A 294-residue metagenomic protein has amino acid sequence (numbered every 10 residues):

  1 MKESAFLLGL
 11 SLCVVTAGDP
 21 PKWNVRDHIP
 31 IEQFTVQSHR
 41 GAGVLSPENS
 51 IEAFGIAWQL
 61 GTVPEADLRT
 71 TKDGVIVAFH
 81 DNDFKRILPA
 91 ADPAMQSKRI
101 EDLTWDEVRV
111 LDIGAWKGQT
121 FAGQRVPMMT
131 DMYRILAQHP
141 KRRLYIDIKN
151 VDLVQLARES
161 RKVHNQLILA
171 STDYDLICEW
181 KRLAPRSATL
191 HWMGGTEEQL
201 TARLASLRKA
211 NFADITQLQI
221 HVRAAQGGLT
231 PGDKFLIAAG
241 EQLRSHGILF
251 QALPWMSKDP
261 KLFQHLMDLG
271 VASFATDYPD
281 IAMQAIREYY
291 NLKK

Functional and structural regions predicted by a protein language model:
S4-C13: Bacterial N-terminal signal peptides
P20-N24, K117-G123, M193-G194, E198-K294: C-terminal active-site rim and adjoining tail of enzyme catalytic domains
P20-V25, F34, H80-H191, A213-K234 (+1 more regions): Metal-dependent phosphodiesterase/phospholipase catalytic core, i.e., the His/Asp/Glu-rich active-site region
G41, R69-D73, D81-N82, K149-V151 (+5 more regions): Active-site beta-loop-alpha junctions enriched in small/polar residues
V44-E48, R86-L88: Short, solvent-exposed loop/turn elements at domain surfaces
A53-T70, K209-L218: Catalytic domains of carbohydrate-active enzymes, especially glycoside hydrolases
G61-K85, P89: GT-A fold catalytic core of metal-dependent nucleotide-sugar glycosyltransferases, centered on the diacidic
